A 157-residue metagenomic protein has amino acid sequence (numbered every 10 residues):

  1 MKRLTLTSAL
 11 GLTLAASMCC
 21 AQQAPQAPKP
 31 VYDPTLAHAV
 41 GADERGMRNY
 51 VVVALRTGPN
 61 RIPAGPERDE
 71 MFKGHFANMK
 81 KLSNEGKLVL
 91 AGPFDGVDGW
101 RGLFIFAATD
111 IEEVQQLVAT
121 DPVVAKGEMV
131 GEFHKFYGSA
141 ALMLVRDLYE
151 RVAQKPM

Functional and structural regions predicted by a protein language model:
M1-L10: Bacterial N-terminal signal peptides that target proteins for export
L12-L14: Core hydrophobic alpha-helical transmembrane segments of single-pass membrane proteins
A16-M18: N-terminal signal peptide c-region/cleavage motif recognized by signal peptidases
Q22-M157: Conserved, structured core segments of small domains
